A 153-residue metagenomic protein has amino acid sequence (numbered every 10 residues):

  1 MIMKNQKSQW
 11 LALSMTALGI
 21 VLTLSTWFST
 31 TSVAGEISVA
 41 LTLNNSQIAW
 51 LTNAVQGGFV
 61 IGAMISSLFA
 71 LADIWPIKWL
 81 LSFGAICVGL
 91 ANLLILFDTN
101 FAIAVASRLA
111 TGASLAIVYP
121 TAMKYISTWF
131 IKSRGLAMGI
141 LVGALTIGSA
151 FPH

Functional and structural regions predicted by a protein language model:
L11-N45, G62-S66: Extracytoplasmic
T16-L24, N92, N100-G112: Helical-face signature of the major facilitator-like transporter fold
I20, T52, Q56, A85 (+2 more regions): Small-residue-rich transmembrane alpha-helices and their cytosolic helix-loop interfaces in multi-pass secondary
L24, F28, G112-P120, A150: Small-residue-rich segments within alpha-helical transmembrane domains of MFS-like 12-TM solute carriers
F28, V55-M64, S149-A150: Residue-level signature of mid-helix packing/kink "hotspots" within the transmembrane helices of 12-pass Major
N44-T52, I77: Juxtamembrane helix-start elements in MFS-like secondary transporters
A63-A102: Conserved MFS/SLC helix-loop-helix module at the cytosolic interface between two early adjacent transmembrane helices
S107-A144: Cytoplasmic helix-loop-helix junction between adjacent transmembrane helices in 12-TM secondary transporters
